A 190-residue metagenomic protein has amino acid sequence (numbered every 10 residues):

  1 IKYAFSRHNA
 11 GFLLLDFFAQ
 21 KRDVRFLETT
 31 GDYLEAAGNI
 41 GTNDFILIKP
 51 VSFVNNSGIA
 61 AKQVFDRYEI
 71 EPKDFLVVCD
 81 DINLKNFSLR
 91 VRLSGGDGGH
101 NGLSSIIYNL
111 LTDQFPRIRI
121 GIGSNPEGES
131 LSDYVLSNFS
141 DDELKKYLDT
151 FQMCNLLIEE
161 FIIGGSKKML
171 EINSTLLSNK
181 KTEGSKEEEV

Functional and structural regions predicted by a protein language model:
I1-L93, S104, Y108-I118, P126-S130 (+1 more regions): Nucleotide and nucleotide-moiety/phosphate-recognizing core
R90-G96, V135-F139: Short glycine-enriched, charge-decorated loop/helix-capping segments at active-site entrances that position
G99-G102: Hydrophobic alpha-helical segments within soluble ligand-binding/sensing domains
I122: Gly/charged, well-structured mid-domain segments that form the phosphate/adenylate-handling core of ATP-dependent
G128-L148: Short, electropositive alpha-helical surface patch
L176-V190: Acidic, Ser/Thr-rich low-complexity intrinsically disordered segments
